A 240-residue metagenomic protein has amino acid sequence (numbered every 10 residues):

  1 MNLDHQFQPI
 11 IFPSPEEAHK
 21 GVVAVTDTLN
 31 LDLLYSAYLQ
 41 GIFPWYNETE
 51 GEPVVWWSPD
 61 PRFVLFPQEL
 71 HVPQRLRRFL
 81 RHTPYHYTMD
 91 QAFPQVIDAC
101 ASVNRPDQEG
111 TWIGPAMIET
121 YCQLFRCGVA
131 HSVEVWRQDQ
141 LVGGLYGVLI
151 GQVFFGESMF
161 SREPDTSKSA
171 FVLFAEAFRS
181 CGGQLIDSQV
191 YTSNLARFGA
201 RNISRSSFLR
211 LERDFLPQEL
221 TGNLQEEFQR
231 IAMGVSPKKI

Functional and structural regions predicted by a protein language model:
M1-I240: N-acyltransferase acceptor-side catalytic subdomain
